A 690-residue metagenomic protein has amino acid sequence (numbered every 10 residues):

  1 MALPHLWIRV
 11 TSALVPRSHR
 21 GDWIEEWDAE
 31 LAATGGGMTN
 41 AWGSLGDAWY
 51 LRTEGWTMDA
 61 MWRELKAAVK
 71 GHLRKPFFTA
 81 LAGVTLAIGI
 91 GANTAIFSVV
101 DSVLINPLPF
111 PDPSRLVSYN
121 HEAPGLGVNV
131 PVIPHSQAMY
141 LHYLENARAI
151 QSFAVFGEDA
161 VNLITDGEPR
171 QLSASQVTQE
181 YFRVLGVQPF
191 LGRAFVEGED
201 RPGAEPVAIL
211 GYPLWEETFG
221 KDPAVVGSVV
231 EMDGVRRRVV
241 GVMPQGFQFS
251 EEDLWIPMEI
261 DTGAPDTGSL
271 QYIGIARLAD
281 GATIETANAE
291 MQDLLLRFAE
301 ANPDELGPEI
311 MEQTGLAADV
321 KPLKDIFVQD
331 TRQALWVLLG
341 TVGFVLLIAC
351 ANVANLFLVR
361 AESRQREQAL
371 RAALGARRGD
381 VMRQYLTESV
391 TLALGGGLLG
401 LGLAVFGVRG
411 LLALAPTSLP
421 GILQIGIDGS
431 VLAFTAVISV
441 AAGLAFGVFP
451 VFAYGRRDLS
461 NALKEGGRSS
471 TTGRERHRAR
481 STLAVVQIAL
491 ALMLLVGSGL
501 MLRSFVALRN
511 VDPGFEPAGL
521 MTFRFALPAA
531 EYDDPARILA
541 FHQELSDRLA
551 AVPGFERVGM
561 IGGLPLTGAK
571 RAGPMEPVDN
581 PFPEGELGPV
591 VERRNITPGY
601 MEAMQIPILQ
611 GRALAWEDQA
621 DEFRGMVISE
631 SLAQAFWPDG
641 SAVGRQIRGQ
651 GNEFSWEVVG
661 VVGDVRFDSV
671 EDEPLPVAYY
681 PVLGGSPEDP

Functional and structural regions predicted by a protein language model:
M1-V84, R277-A279, L306-I310, T314 (+2 more regions): Negatively charged linear elements and acidic catalytic determinants
W56-T79, L323-V328, L356-R383, T387 (+1 more regions): Alpha-helical transmembrane segments of integral membrane proteins
K75-V103, I348-A351, A393-G397, R480-S504: Short, strongly hydrophobic transmembrane alpha-helices
G89-G91, A373-R377, G396-G400, A404 (+1 more regions): A short glycine-centered flexible hinge/capping loop motif at secondary-structure junctions
L108-A160, L270-I275, K321, L508 (+1 more regions): Membrane-proximal extracellular/periplasmic loop immediately following the first transmembrane helix
A160, Q171-E197, P206-Q333, R409 (+4 more regions): Mid-to-C-terminal secondary-structure elements that act as membrane-proximal/extracytoplasmic interface segments
F327-V345, S430-F434: N-terminal membrane-entry
